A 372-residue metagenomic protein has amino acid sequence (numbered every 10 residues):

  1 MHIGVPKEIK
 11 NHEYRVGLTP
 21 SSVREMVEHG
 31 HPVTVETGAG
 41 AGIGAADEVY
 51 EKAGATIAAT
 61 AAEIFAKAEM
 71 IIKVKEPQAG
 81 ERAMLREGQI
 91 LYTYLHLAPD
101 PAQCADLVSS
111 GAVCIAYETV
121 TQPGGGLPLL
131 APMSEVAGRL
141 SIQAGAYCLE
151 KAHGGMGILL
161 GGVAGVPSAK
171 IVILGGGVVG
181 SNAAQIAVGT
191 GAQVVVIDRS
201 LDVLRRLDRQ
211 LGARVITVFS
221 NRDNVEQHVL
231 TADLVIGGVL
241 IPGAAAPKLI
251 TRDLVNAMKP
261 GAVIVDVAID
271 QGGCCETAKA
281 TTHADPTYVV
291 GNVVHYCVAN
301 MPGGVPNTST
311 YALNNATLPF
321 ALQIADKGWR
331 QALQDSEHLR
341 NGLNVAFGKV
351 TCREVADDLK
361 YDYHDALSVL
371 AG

Functional and structural regions predicted by a protein language model:
P6-A45, A152-L240: Glycine-rich phosphate/diphosphate-binding loop of Rossmann-like nucleotide-binding domains
H12-G17, G80-L85, T93, I241-I250 (+1 more regions): Glycine/threonine-rich flexible loop motifs
V23, D47, C104, I142 (+4 more regions): Generic hydrophobic/aromatic pocket-lining and core-packing "Φ" positions
K67-A68, A232: An anion/phosphate-binding loop that grips the pyrophosphate of nucleotide cofactors and donors
E69, K75-E76, L95-H96, N221 (+3 more regions): Short glycine-/small-residue-rich Rossmann-like dinucleotide-binding loops
M70-L149: Phosphate/diphosphate ligand-binding glycine-rich loop within oxidoreductases
E118-L159, S168, I269, C274-G372: Adenosine-phosphate binding glycine-rich loop
R209-G291: Rossmann-like adenosine-cofactor binding region
